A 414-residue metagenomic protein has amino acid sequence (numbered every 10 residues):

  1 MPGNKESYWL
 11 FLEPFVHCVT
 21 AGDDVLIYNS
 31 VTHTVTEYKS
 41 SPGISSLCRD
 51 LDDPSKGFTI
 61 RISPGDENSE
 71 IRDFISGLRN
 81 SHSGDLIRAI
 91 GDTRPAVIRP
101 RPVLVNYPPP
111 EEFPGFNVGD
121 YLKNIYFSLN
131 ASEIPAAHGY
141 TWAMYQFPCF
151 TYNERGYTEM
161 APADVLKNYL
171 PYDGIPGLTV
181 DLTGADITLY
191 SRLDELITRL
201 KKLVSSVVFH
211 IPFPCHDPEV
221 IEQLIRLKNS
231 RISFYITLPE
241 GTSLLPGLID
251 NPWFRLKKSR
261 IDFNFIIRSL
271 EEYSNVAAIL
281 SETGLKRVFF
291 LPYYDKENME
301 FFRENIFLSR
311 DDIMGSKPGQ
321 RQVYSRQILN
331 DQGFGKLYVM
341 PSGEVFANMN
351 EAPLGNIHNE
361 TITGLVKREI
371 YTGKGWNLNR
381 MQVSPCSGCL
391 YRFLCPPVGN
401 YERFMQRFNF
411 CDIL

Functional and structural regions predicted by a protein language model:
M1-L51, Y107-L122: Acidic, low-complexity/disordered tracts enriched in E/D and polar residues
S7-L10, K56, D66-S81, L354-L414: Flexible mid-to-C-terminal extensions adjoining Fe-S/redox cofactors in radical SAM and related proteins
R72-I98: A short, conserved structural fragment
A89-F116: Short, cationic-aromatic polyanion-contact patches
F116-D164, Y172-I175, T188, N348-M349: Canonical Radical SAM [4Fe-4S] cluster-binding loop centered on the CxxxCxxC motif and its immediate flanking residues
F147-N168, T183-Q223, I236-G247, I266-Y273: Canonical radical SAM enzyme core domain
L166-T183, F410-L414: Short Fe-S-cluster ligation motifs
K228-Q332, K336, P341, F346 (+1 more regions): Radical SAM enzyme [4Fe-4S]-AdoMet core and its adjacent flexible, acidic and glycine-rich loops/tails across
